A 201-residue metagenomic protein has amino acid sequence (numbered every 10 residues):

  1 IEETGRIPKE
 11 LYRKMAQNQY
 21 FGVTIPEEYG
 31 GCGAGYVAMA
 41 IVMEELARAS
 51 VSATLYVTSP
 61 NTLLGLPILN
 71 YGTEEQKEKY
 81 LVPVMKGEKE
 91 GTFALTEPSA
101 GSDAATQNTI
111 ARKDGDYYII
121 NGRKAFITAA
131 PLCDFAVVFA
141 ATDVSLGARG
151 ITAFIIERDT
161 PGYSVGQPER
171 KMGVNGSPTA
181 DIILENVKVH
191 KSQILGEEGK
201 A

Functional and structural regions predicted by a protein language model:
Q17-E88, T128-F135, G147: Internal helix-loop-helix
G33-M43, D103-Q107, I183, V189: Structural signature of FAD isoalloxazine-binding scaffolds in flavoprotein oxidoreductases
A38, R158-E169, P178-A201: A glycine-rich, basic-preceded beta-loop-alpha segment at the flavin cofactor/substrate interface of flavin-utilizing
V42, T73, G122, F154 (+1 more regions): Residue-level signal for inorganic ion chemistry
V84, S99-S102, F126-A129, D143-S145 (+2 more regions): Short Gly/Pro-enriched turn/cap motifs at secondary-structure boundaries
G87-L95: A short, Trp-centered hydrophobic/proline-enriched beta-strand micro-motif
N108, Y117, N121-V165: A short core secondary-structure module
A111-R112: A structural signal for short hydrophobic beta-strand segments in well-ordered beta-sheet cores
